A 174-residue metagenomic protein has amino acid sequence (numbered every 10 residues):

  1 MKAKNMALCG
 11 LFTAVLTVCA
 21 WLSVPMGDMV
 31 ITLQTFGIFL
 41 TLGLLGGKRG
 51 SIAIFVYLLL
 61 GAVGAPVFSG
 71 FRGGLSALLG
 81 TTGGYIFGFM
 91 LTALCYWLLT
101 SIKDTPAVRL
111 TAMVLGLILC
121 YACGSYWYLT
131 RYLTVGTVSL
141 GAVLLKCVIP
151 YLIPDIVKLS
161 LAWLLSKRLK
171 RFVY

Functional and structural regions predicted by a protein language model:
M1-S51: Hydrophobic transmembrane alpha-helices
M6-L11, F36-L40, S51-V56, L78 (+4 more regions): Hydrophobic alpha-helical transmembrane segments
L11, V18, L75-A122: Short helix-perturbing small/polar motifs within transmembrane alpha-helices
F12, V56-L60, S76, G116 (+2 more regions): Transmembrane alpha-helical core residues of multi-pass small-molecule transporters, especially secondary transporters
V15, C19, S23, T41 (+12 more regions): Alpha-helical membrane-inserting segments
A20-L33, L58-T92: Interfacial aromatic-anchored transmembrane helix boundaries in multi-pass membrane proteins
S51-L58, L129-T134: A cytosolic-side transmembrane-helix exit/cap motif
F71, D104-Y174: Membrane-embedded alpha-helical hairpins and interfacial helices in multi-pass inner-membrane proteins
